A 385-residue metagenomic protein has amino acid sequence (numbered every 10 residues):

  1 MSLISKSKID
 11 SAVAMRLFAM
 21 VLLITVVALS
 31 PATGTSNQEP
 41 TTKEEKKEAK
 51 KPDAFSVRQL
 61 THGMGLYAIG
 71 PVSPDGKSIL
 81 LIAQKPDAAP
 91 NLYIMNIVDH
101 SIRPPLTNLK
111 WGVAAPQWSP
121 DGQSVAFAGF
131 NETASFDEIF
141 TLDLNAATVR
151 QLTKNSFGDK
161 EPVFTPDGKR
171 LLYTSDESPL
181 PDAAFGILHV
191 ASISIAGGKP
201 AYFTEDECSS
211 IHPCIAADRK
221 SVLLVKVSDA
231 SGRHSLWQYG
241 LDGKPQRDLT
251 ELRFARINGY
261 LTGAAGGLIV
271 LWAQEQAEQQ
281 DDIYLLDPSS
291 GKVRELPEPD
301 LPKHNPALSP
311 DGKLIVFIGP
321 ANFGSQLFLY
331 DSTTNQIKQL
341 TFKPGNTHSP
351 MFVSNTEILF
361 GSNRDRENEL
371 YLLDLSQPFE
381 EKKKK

Functional and structural regions predicted by a protein language model:
M1-M15: N-terminal secretory signal peptides that target proteins for export/translocation
L17-A28: Bacterial N-terminal signal peptides
P40-G65, I94-G112, T141-G158, S192-S209 (+4 more regions): Multi-bladed beta-propeller domains
H62-G65, I82-L92, T107-W111, A128-F140 (+10 more regions): A flexible loop/linker signature enriched in serine peptidases of the S9 family
P71, Q117, V163, C214 (+3 more regions): Conserved beta-strand position repeated across blades of beta-propeller domains
P74-D75, P120-D121, P166-D167, A217-D218 (+3 more regions): Residue-level detector of Asp-centered blade-edge/turn motifs that repeat once per structural unit in beta-propeller
I79, V125, L171, V222 (+3 more regions): Hydrophobic beta-strand positions that form the internal "hydrophobic ladder" of WD40/Gbeta-like beta-propeller blades
T347-K385: Blade-level signature of beta-propeller repeat domains, shared across WD40, Kelch, NHL, RCC1 and BNR/Asp-box propellers
